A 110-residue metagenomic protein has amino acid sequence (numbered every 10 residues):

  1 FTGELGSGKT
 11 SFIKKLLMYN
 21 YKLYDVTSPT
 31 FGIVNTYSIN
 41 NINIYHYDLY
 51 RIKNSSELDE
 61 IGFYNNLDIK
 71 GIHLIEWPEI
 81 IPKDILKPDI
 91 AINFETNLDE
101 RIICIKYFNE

Functional and structural regions predicted by a protein language model:
T2-E4: P-loop (Walker A) phosphate-binding loop of NTP-binding proteins
K9: Conserved lysine of the Walker
Y21, S56, Y64-E110: Short phosphate-coordinating micro-motif centered on Lys-Gly-acidic
K22-S38: Short beta-strand-centered segment that lines the nucleotide-binding/catalytic pocket of NTP-utilizing
I42-I44, I72: Hydrophobic "anchor" residues on beta-strands that sit immediately upstream of conserved functional sites
I44-N54: Switch II (G3) loop of P-loop NTPases
